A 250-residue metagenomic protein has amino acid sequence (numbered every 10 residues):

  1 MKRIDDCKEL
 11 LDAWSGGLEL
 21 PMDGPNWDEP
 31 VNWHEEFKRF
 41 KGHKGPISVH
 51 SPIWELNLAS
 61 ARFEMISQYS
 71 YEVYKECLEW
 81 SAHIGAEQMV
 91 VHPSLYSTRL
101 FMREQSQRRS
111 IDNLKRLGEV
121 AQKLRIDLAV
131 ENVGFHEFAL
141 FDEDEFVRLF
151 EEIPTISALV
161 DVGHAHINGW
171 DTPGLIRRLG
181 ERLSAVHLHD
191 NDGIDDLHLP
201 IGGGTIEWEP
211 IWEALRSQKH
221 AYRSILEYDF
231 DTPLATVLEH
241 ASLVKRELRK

Functional and structural regions predicted by a protein language model:
M1-A82, R249-K250: N-terminal pre-domain/capping segments
M1-D6, P21-E35, N57-A61, M65 (+5 more regions): Acidic-and-aromatic substrate-binding clefts and catalytic sites of carbohydrate-active enzymes
D5-E9, E87, L140-E143, V147-S157 (+1 more regions): Histidine-acidic metal/acid-base catalytic patches
W14, H43-K44, I84, K123-L124 (+2 more regions): Helix C-cap/helix->beta junction micro-motif
G16-L20, I47-S51, M89-V91, L128-V130 (+3 more regions): Hydrophobic faces of well-ordered beta-strands that scaffold small-molecule active sites in alpha/beta enzyme cores
F37-W54, I111-A121, L149-I153, W208-E213: Alpha-helix-loop-beta-strand connector modules within alpha/beta enzyme cores
I53-L58, L95-T98, D190-D196: Conserved radical SAM core fold
E64-S157: Active-site acidic/histidine proton-transfer and metal-coordination neighborhood in alpha/beta enzyme cores
